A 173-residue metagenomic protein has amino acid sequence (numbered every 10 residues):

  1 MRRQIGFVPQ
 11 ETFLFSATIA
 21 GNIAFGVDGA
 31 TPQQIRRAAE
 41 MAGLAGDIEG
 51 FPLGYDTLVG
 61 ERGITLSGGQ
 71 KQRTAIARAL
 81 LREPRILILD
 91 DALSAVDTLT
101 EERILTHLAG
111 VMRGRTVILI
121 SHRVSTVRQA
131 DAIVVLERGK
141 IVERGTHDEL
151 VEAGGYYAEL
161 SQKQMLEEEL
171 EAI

Functional and structural regions predicted by a protein language model:
R2, A20-E61, G114, E152 (+1 more regions): ABC ATPase nucleotide-binding domain helical subdomain, centered on the C-loop/LSGGQ "ABC signature"
T12-A30, L66, T126-V127: Conserved catalytic motifs of ABC-family nucleotide-binding domains
M41, G50-P52, T106, R128-I173: C-terminal portion of ABC ATPase nucleotide-binding domains
A45-T74, V96-L99, E167-I173: ABC-fold ATPase nucleotide-binding domain signature/coupling loops
I76, I120: Hydrophobic anchor residue at the start of the ABC signature
L81-R85, G114: A short, proline-enriched helix->beta-strand linker immediately N-terminal to the Walker B motif in ABC-type P-loop
L87-D90: Catalytic Walker B motif of ABC-type/P-loop ATPase nucleotide-binding domains
G110-L119, V127: Conserved catalytic loops of ABC-family nucleotide-binding domains
